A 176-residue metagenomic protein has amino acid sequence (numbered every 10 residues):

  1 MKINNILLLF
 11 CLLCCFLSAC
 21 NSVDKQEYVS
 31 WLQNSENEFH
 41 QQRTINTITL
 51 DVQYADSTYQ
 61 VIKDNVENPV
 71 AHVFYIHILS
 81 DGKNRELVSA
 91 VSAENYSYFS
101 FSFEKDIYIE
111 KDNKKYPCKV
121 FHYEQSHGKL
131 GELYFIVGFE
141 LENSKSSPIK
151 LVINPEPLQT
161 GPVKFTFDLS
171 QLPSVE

Functional and structural regions predicted by a protein language model:
M1-C20: Sec-dependent bacterial lipoprotein signal peptides
C20-E176: Conserved functional micro-motifs across diverse proteins
